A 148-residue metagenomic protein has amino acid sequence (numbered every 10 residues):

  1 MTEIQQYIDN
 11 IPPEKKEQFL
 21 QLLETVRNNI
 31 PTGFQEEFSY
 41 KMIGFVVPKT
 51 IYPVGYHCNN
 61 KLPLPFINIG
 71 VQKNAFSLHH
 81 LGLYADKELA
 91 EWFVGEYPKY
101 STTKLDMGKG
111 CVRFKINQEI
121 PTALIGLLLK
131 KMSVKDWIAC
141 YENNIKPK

Functional and structural regions predicted by a protein language model:
M1-K148: Charge-dense, helix-prone N-terminal extensions
